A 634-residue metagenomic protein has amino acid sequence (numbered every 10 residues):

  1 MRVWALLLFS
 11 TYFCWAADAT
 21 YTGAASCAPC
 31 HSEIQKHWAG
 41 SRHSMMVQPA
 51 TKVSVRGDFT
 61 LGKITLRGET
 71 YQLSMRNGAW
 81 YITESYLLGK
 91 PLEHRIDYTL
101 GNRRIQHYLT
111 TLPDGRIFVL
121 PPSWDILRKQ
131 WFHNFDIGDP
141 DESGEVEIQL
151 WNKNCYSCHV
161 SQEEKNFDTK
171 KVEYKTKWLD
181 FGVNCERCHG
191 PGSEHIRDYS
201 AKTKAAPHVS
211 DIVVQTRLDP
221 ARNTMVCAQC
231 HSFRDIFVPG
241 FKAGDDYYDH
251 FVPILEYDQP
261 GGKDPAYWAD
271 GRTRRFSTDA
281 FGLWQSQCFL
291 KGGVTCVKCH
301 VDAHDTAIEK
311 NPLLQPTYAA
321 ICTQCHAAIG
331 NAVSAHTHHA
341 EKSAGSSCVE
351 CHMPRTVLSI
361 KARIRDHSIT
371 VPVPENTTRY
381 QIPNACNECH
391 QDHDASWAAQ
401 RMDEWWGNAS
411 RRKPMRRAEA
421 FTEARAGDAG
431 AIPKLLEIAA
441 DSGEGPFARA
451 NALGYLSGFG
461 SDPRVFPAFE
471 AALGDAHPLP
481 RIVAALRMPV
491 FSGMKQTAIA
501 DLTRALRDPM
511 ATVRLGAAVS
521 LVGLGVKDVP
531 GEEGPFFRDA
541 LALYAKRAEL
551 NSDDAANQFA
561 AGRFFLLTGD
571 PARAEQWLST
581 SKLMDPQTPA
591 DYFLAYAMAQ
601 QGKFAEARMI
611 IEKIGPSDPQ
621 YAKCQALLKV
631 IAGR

Functional and structural regions predicted by a protein language model:
A25, E33-G101, H107-L112, F132-I137 (+3 more regions): Primarily the internal scaffold of c-type cytochrome electron-transfer domains, especially repeated/multiheme c-type
R416-A426, F447-S461, A471, L479-M494 (+4 more regions): Structural detector for internal amphipathic alpha-helices that build alpha-solenoid repeat scaffolds
A429-A439, S461-G474, S492-A505, K527-A545 (+1 more regions): Amphipathic alpha-helical scaffolding segments comprising HEAT/armadillo-like alpha-solenoid repeats
G443-G445, A476-P478, P509-M510, D554: Short inter-helical turns and helix N-cap capping residues of alpha-solenoid HEAT/ARM repeat scaffolds
R547, T580-S581, K613-I614: Canonical positions in the second alpha-helix
N557, A590-D591, Y621-C624: TPR alpha-solenoid repeat register
